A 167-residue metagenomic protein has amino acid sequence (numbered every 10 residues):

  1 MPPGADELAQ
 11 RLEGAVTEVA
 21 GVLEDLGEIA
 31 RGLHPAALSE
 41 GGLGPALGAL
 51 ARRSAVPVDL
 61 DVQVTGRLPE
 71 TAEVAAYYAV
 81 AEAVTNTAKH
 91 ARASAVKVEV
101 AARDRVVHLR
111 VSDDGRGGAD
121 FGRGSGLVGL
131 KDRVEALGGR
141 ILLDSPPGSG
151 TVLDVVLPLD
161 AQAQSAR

Functional and structural regions predicted by a protein language model:
M1-R167: Coiled-coil dimerization/phosphotransfer module
